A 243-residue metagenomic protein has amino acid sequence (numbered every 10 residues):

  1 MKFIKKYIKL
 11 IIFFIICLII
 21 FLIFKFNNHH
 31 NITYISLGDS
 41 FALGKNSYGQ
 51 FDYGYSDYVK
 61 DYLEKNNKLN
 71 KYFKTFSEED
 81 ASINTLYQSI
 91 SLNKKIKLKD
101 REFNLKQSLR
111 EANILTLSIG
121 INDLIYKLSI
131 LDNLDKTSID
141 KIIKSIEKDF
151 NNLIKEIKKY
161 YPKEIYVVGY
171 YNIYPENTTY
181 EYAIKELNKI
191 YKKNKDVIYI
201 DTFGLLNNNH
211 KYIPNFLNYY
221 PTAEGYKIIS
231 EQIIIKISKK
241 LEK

Functional and structural regions predicted by a protein language model:
M1-I16: N-terminal Sec-pathway targeting helices
F24-E79: Serine-esterase "nucleophile elbow" of acetyl-processing enzymes
K25-N28, D57-D61, I90-L115, I154-K158: Short amphipathic alpha-helices and their capping/turn segments at secondary-structure boundaries
T33-L37, A42, Y72-S77, N113-S118 (+2 more regions): Structural recognition of the beta-strand scaffold that forms the well-ordered cores of secreted hydrolase catalytic
K95-K141: Oxyanion-hole/transition-state-stabilizing segment in secreted/luminal serine hydrolases and related acyltransferases
S118-N122, L153-I184: Active-site segments of SGNH/GDSL-like serine hydrolases that catalyze O-acetyl group transfer/hydrolysis on lipids
N122-K144, N172-K185, N207-H210: Serine-dependent acyl-ester chemistry module
Y170-K243: Catalytic His-Asp segment of secreted/periplasmic serine-dependent ester chemistry enzymes
